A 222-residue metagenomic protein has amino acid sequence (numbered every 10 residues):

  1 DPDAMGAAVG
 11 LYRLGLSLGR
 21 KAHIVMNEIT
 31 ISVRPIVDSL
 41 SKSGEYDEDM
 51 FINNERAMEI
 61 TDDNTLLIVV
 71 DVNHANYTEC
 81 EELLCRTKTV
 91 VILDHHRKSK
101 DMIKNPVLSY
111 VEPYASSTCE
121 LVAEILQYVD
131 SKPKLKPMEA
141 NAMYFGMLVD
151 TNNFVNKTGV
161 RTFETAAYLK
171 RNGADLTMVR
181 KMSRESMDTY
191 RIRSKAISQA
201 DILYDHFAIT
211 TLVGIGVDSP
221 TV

Functional and structural regions predicted by a protein language model:
P2-M50, E55-L66, V149-V222: Hydrophobic helix-and-loop "lid/oligomerization" segment in the mid-to-C-terminal part of catalytic domains
R34, N73, A140-A142: Charged/polar interaction segments and conserved charged motifs
Y46-L108: Active-site cofactor/cluster-binding pocket
Y77, N141-A142, S186-M187: Intrinsically disordered, low-complexity segments enriched in polar/charged residues with Gly/Pro, especially when
T78-E79, E120-E124, G146, A196-H206: A broadly tuned preference for mixed-charge, low-complexity surface segments
L93-T165: Short alpha-helices
